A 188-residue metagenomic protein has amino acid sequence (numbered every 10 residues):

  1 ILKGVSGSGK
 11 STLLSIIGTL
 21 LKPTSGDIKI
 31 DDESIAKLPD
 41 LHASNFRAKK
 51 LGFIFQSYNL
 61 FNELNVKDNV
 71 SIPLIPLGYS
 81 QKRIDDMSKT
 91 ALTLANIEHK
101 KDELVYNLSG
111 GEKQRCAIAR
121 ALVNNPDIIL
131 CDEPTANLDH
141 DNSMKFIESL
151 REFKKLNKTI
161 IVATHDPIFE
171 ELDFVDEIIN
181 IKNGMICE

Functional and structural regions predicted by a protein language model:
G18: Helix-to-loop junction immediately C-terminal to a conserved catalytic motif
G26-S34: Conserved ABC transporter NBD signature motif
I35-G52, K155: ABC ATPase NBD coupling module
A48, Y106, N124, L156: Conserved signature/switch motifs of ABC ATPase nucleotide-binding domains
L64-I72: Short coil-to-helix segment of the ABC ATPase nucleotide-binding domain corresponding to the Q-loop/switch region
L104-L108, E112: Conserved ABC ATPase signature
I129-D132: Catalytic Walker B motif of ABC-type/P-loop ATPase nucleotide-binding domains
